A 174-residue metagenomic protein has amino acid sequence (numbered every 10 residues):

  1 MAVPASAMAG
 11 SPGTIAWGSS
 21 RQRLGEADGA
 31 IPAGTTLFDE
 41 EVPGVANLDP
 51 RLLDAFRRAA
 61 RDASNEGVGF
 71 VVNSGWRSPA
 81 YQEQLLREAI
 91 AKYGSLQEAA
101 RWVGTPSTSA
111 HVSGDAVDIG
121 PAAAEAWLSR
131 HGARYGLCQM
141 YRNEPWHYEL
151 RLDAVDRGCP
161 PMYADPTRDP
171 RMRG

Functional and structural regions predicted by a protein language model:
V3-G174: Cell-envelope/glycan interface and biosynthesis
